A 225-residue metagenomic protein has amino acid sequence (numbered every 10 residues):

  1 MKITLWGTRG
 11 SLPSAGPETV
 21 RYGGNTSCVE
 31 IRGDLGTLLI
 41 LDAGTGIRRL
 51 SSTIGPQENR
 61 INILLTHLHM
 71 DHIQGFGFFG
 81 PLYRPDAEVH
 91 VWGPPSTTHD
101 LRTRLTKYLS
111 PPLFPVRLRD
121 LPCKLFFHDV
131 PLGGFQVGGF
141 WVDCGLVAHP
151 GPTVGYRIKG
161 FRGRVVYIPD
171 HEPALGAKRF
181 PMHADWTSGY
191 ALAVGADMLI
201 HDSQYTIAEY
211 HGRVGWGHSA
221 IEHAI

Functional and structural regions predicted by a protein language model:
M1-P169, A174-R179, Y190: Binuclear metal-dependent hydrolase catalytic cores
E172-I225: Cap/insert and terminal regions of metallo-dependent hydrolase folds
